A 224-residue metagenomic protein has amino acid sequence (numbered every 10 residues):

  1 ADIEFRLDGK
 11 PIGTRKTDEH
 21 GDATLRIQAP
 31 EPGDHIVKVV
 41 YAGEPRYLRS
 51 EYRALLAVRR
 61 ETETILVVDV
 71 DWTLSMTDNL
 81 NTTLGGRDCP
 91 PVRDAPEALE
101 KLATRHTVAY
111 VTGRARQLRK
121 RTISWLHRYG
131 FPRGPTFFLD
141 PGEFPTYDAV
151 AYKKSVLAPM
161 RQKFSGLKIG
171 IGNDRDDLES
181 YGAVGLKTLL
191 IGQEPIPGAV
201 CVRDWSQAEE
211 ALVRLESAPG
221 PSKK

Functional and structural regions predicted by a protein language model:
A1-R6: Short flexible loop/turn segments that cap and initiate beta-strands
G9, L84-G85, A109, A115-K224: C-terminal cap/substrate-recognition subdomain and adjoining C-terminal extension of metal-dependent phosphatase-like
G13-E19, Y47-S50: Short beta-strand segments within Ig-like beta-sandwich modules, predominantly Fibronectin type-III
R15-A29: Glycine-centered loop-to-beta-strand initiation motif
P32-P45: Short, aromatic- and glycine-rich surface loops/edge beta-strands on solvent-exposed regions
P45-T62, I123: Edge beta-strands of extracellular beta-sandwich domains
T64-L80, Y181: Asp-based phosphoryl-transfer active-site loop
V92-L102: Histidine-anchored nucleotide/phosphate-binding helix
